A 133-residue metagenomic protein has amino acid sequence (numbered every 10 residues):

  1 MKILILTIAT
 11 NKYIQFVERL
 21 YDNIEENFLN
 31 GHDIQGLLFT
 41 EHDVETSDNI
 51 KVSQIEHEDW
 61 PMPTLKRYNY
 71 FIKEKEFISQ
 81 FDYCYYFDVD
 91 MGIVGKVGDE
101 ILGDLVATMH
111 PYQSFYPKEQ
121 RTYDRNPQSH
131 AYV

Functional and structural regions predicted by a protein language model:
M1-V133: Glycosyltransferase catalytic domains, chiefly GT-A lineage
